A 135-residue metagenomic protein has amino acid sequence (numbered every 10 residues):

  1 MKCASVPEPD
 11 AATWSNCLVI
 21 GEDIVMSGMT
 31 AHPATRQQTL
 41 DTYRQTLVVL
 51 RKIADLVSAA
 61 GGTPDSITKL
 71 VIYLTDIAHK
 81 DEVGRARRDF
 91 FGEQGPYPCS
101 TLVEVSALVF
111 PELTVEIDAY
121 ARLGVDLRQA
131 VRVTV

Functional and structural regions predicted by a protein language model:
M1-R51, D55-T68, L74-V135: N-terminal presequence-like segments and the immediate start of the first folded domain
